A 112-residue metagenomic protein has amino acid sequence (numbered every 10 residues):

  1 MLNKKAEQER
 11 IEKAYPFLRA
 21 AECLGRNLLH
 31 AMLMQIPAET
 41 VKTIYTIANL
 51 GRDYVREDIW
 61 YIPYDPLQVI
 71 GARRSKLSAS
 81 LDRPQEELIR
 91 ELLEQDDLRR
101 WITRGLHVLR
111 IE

Functional and structural regions predicted by a protein language model:
L2-E112: A charge-rich, low-complexity, intrinsically flexible signal that marks solvent-exposed coils, linkers, repeats
